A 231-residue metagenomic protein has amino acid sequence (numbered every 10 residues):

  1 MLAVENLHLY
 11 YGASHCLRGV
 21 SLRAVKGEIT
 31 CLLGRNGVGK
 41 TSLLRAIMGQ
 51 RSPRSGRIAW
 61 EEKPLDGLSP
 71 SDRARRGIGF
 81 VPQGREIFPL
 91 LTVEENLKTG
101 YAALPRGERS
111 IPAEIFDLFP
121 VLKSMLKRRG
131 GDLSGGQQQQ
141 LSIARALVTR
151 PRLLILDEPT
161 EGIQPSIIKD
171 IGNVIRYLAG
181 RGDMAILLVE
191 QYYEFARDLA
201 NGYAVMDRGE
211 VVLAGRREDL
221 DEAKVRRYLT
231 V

Functional and structural regions predicted by a protein language model:
L33-R35: The feature captures the beta-strand-to-loop junction immediately N-terminal to the Walker
M48: Helix-to-loop junction immediately C-terminal to a conserved catalytic motif
G56-L65, R76, E108-I111, G215: Conserved ABC transporter NBD signature motif
R129-L133: Conserved ABC ATPase signature
A146-L147: ABC ATPase C-loop
R150: Conserved catalytic motifs of ABC-family nucleotide-binding domains
K169-G182: Helical segment within the ABC ATPase nucleotide-binding domain
